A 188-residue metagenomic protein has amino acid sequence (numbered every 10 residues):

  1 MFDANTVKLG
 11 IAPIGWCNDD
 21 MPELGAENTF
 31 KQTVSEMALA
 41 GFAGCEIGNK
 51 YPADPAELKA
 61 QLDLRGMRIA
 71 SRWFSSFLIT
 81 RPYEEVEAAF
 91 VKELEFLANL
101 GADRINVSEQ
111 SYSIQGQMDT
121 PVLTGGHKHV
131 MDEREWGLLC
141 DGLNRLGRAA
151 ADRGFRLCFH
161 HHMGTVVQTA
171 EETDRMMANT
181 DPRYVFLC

Functional and structural regions predicted by a protein language model:
F2-T29: Boundary/entry segment of secreted carbohydrate-active catalytic domains
A4-L9, E36-F42: A short, Lys/Arg-enriched amphipathic alpha-helix followed by its capping loop at the start of a domain
V7-W16, C45-I47, I69-F74, I105-V107 (+2 more regions): Hydrophobic faces of well-ordered beta-strands that scaffold small-molecule active sites in alpha/beta enzyme cores
I11, C45, L64, I79 (+1 more regions): Acidic/histidine-rich catalytic cores of soluble enzymes
A26-T29, E87-V91, A170-D174: Charged helix-capping and loop-helix junction motifs
A26-T33, G41, D54, L58: Short N-terminal amphipathic alpha-helix/helix-capping patch enriched in small hydrophobics with frequent Ser/Thr
K31-V34, G41, E95-G101, R175-L187: Structural recognition of alpha->loop->beta junctions
A43-R153: Structural motif corresponding to the early beta-alpha repeats
